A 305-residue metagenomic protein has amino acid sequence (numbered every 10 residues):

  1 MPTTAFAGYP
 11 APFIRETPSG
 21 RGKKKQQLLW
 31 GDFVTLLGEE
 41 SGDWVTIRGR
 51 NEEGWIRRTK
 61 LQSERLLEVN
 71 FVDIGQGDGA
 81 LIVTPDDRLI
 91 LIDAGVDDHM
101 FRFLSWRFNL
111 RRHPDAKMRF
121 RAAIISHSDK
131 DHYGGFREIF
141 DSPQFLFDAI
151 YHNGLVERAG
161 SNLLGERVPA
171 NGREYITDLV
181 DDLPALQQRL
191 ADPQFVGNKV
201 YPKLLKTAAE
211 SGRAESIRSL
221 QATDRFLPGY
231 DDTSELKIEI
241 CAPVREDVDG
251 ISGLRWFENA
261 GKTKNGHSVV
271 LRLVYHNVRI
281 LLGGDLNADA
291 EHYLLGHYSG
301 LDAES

Functional and structural regions predicted by a protein language model:
M1-G42, R48: Beta-loop motif signature
W30-V34, G38-S41, I47-R50, Q62-L66 (+3 more regions): Flexible, acidic/histidine-containing loops and adjacent segments that form or flank the divalent-metal
R57: Zinc-coordinating Cys/His ligand positions in small cysteine/histidine-rich zinc-finger domains
R65-R88, V96: An acidic-aromatic substrate-binding cleft motif
N70, I90-I92, I124, I280-L282: Residue-level marker for buried hydrophobic side chains located in beta-strands that build the well-ordered beta-sheet
D73, I82, I92-D93, H127 (+4 more regions): Divalent metal-coordination and catalytic microenvironments
G79-I82, L104-N109: N-terminal cofactor/phosphate-binding cores enriched in small/glycine residues, especially glycine-rich loops such as
S126-H132: Acidic, metal-coordinating catalytic cores used for nucleic-acid/nucleotide bond scission and strand-transfer chemistry
